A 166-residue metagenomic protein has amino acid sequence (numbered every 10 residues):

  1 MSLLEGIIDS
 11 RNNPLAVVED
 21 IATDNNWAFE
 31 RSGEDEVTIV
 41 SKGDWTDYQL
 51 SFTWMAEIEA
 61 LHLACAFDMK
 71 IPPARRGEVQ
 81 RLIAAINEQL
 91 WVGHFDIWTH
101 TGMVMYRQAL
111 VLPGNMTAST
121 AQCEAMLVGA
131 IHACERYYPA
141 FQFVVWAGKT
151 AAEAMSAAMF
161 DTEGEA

Functional and structural regions predicted by a protein language model:
M1-D20, A66: Terminal, regulation- and interaction-focused segments at domain boundaries
S2, W98, A109-L110, M116-P139 (+1 more regions): Long, contiguous binding/interaction regions
G6-I7, A64-P72, M116-T120: Short histidine-centered catalytic/ligand-binding loop motif
D20, D24-Y48, F52-L63, F67-D68: Ser/Thr-rich, low-complexity intrinsically disordered terminal regions
T23, R81-V92, H132-P139: Short, intrinsically disordered, mixed-charge
A66-M103: Short, internal acidic amphipathic alpha-helical interface segments that mediate docking to partner proteins
V104-Q108: Short, aliphatic-rich beta-strand segments
Q142-A166: Short, highly charged C-terminal tails/helix-capping segments
